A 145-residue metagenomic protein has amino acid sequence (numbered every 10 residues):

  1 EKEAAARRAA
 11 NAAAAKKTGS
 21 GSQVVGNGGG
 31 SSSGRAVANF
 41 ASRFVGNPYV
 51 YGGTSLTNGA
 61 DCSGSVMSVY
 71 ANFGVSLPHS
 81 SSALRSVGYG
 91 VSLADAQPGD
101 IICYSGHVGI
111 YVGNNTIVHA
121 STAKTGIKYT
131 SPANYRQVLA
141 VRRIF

Functional and structural regions predicted by a protein language model:
E1-G29: Alpha-helical oligomerization segments with coiled-coil/rod-like character
S20-F145: Peptidoglycan cell-wall recognition and remodeling modules
